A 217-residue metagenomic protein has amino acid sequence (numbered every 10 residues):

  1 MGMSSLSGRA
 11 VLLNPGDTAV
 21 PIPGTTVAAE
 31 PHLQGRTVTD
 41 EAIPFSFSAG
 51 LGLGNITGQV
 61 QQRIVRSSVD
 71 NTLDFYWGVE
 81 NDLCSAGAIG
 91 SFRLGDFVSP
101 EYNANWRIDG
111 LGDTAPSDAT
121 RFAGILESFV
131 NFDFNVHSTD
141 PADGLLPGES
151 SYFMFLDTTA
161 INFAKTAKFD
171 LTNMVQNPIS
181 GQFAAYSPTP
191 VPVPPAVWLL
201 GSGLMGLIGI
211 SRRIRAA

Functional and structural regions predicted by a protein language model:
S4-L13, G181-M205: Short, threonine-centered small-residue motifs that mark membrane-proximal processing/anchoring sites and TM-junction
R9, D118, P195, R215-A216: Residue-level detector of intrinsically disordered, flexible termini and proteolytic processing junctions
V11-P188: Extracellular or exported targeting regions of proteins
N55, D70, L83, P195-G201 (+1 more regions): Residue-level signal for the start and early helices of compact helical domains
I208-A217: C-terminal membrane-anchoring or membrane-association module
